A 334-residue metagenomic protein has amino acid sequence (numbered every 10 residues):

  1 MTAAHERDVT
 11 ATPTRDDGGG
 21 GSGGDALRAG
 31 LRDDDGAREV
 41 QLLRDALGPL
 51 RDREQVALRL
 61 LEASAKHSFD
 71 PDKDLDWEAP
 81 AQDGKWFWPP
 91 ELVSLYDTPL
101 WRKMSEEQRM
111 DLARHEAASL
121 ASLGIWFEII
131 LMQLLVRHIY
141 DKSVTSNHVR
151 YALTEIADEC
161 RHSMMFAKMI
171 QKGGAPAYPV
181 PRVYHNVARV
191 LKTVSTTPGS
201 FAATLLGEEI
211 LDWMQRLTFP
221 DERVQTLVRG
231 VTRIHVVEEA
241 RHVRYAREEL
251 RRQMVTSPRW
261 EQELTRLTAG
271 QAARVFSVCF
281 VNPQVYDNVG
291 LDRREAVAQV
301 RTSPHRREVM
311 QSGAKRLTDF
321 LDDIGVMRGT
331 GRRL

Functional and structural regions predicted by a protein language model:
M1-V136, Y140-V149, K172-P179, V183 (+3 more regions): Terminal targeting/low-complexity segments that flank the catalytic cores of oxidoreductases
G124-E128, M132, E155-I170, F201-D212 (+2 more regions): Alpha-helical transition-metal enzyme core signature, strongest for iron centers
V136-I139, R216-P220, R233, R247 (+1 more regions): Amphipathic alpha-helical segments within well-ordered protein domains
K142-S146, C160, G174, E222-T226 (+1 more regions): Residues at alpha-helix boundaries and short interhelical turns
H148-E155, G230-V231, H235: Extended, well-ordered alpha-helical scaffold segments
K168-V237, L264-R274: Active-site-proximal alpha-helical scaffolds that flank and shape metal-associated catalytic sites
R223-V224, R229-V231, Y245-Q262: Soluble, non-transmembrane catalytic domains of enzymes that act on hydrophobic metabolites at membranes
